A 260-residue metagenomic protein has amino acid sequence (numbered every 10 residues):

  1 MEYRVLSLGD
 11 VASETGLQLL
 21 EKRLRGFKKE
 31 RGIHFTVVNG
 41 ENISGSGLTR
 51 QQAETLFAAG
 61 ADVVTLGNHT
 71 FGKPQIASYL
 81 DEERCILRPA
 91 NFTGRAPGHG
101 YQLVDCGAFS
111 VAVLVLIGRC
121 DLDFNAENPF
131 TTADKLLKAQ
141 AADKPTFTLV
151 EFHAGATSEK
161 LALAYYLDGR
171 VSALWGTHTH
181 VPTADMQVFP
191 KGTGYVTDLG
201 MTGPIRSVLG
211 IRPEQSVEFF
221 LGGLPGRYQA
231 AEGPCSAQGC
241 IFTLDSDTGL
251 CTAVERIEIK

Functional and structural regions predicted by a protein language model:
M1-K260: Acidic, metal/ion-coordinating pockets
